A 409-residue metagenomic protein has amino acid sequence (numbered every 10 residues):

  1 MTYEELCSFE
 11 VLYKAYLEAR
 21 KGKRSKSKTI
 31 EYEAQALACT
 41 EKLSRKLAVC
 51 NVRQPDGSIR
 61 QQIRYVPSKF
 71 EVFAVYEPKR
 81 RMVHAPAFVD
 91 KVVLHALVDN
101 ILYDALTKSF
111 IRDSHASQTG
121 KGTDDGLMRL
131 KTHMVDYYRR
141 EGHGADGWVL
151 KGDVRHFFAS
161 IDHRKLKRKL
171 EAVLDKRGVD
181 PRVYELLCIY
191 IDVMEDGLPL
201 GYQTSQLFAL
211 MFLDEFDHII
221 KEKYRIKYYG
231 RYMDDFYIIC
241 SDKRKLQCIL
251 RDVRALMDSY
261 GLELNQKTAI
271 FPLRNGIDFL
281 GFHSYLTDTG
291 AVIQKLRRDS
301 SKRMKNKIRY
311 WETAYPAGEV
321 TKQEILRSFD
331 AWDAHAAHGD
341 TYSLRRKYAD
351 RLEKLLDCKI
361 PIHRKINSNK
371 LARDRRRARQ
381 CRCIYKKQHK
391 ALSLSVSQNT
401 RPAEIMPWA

Functional and structural regions predicted by a protein language model:
M1-L166, S395-S397, P407-A409: Conserved two-metal-ion catalytic palm core of "right-hand" nucleic acid polymerases, unifying RNA-dependent RNA
A48-V66, Y103-A105, D136-D146, V173-P181 (+4 more regions): Intrinsically disordered, low-complexity coil segments
V52, R225-I226, L262: Short aromatic/hydrophobic-glycine micro-motifs
I59, H133-M233, I238-D252, F271 (+2 more regions): Conserved polymerase palm-domain catalytic core
S68-F70, G230-D234, Q266-K267: Short Gly/Ser/Thr- and Asp/Glu-enriched loop/turn motifs at secondary-structure junctions
P86, K91, H95, Y190-M194 (+2 more regions): Right-hand nucleic-acid polymerase module
A116-D125, Y237-C240, F271-G276: Beta-rich nucleic-acid/ligand-interaction surfaces
R254-L262: A common structural junction motif
